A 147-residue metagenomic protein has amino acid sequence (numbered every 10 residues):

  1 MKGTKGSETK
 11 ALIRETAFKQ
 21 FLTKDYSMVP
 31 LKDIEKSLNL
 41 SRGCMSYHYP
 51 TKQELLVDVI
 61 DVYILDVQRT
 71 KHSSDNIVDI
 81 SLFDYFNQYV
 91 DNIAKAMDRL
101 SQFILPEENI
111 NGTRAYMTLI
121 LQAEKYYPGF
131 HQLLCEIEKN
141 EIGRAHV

Functional and structural regions predicted by a protein language model:
M1-E8: N-terminal intrinsically disordered/low-complexity leader segments
E8, L12, T16, Q20-V62: Helix-turn-helix
Q20, D66, T70, A96: Short alpha-helical functional segments enriched in proximate histidine and acidic residues
H48, A145-H146: Histidine-centered divalent metal-coordination motifs
P50-E54, D58, N76, L121-G129: Residues in soluble alpha-helical coiled-coils and helical-bundle/repeat scaffolds
K52, V59, Y63, V67 (+4 more regions): Hydrophobic/aromatic residues within well-ordered alpha-helical segments
D58, H72-N111: Hydrophobic alpha-helical connector segments
D84, E107-T118, A123-A145: Amphipathic alpha-helical packing segments from all-alpha helical-bundle domains
